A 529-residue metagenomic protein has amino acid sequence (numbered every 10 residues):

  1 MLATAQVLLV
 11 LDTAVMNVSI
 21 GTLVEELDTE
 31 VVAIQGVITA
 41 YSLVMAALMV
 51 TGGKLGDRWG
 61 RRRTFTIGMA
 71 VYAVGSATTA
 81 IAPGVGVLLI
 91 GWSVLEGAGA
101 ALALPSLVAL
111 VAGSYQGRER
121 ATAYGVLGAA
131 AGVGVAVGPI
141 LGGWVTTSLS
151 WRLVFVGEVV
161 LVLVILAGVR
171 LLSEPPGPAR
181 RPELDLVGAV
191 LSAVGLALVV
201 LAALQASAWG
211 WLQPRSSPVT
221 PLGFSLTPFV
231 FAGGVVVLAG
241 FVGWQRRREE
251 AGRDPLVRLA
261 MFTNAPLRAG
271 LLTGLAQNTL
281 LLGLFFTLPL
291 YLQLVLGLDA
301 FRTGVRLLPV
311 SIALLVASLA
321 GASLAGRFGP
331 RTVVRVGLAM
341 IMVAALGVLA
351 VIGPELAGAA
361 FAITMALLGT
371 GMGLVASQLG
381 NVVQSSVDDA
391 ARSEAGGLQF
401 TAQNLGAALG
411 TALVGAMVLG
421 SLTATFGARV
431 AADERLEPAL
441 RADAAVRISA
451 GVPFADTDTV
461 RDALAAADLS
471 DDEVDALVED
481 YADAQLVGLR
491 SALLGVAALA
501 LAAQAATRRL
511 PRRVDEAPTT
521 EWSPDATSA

Functional and structural regions predicted by a protein language model:
M1-L2, Q6, V242-R247, P266 (+4 more regions): Transmembrane-helix exit segments and adjacent C-terminal regions of multi-pass membrane proteins
M1-M45, M49, S150, L222-V230 (+2 more regions): Transmembrane core module of solute transporters
Q6, I38, S42, T122-A136 (+5 more regions): Small-residue-rich transmembrane alpha-helices and their cytosolic helix-loop interfaces in multi-pass secondary
L23-V24, L55-G56, L141-L149, A203 (+4 more regions): Interfacial helix-cap and linker-helix signal at transmembrane-aqueous boundaries of multi-pass secondary transporters
L43-A47, A77, G132, A136 (+5 more regions): Hydrophobic/small/kink-forming positions within alpha-helical transmembrane segments of polytopic membrane proteins
L55, G60-M69, T78, A82-I90 (+6 more regions): C-terminal module of multi-pass small-molecule transporters
D57-L196, Q205, P214, L222 (+1 more regions): Helix-loop-helix hairpins in multi-pass membrane proteins, especially solute transporters
V159-P178, G195-A208, G233-E249, A503-P511: C-terminal membrane-cytosol helix-exit motif in multi-pass small-molecule transporters
